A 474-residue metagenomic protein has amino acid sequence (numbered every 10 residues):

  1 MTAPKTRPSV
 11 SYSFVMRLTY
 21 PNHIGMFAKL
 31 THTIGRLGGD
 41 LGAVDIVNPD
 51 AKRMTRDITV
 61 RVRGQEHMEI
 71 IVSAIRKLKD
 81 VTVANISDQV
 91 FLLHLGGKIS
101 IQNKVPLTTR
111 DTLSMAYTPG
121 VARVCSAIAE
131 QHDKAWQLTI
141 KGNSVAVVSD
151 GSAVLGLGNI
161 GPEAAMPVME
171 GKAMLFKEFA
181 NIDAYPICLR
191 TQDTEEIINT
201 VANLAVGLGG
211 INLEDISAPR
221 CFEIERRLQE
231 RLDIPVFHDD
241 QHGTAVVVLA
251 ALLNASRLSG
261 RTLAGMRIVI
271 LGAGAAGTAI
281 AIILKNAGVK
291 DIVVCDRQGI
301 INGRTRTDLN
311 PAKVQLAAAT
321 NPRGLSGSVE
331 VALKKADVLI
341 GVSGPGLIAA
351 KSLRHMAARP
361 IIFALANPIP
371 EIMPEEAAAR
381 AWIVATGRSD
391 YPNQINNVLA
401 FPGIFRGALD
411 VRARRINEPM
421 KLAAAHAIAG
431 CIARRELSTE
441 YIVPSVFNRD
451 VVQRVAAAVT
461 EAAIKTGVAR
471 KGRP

Functional and structural regions predicted by a protein language model:
M1-G97: A conserved regulatory-domain signal marking ACT and ACT-like small-molecule sensing domains and adjacent regulatory
M26-F27, L138-T139, L155-L157, I197 (+7 more regions): Short glycine/serine/threonine-rich phosphate/pyrophosphate-binding segments that cradle anionic phosphate groups
V83-R267: Glycine/serine-rich phosphate-binding loop and adjoining beta1-alpha1 elements at the start of nucleotide-handling
L155, P162-A180, L232, H238 (+3 more regions): Glycine-rich phosphate/diphosphate-binding loop of Rossmann-like nucleotide-binding domains
P235, D239-D240, S259-R261, A364-R473: Adenosine-phosphate binding glycine-rich loop
K313-I383, S389-D390: Rossmann-like adenosine-cofactor binding region
